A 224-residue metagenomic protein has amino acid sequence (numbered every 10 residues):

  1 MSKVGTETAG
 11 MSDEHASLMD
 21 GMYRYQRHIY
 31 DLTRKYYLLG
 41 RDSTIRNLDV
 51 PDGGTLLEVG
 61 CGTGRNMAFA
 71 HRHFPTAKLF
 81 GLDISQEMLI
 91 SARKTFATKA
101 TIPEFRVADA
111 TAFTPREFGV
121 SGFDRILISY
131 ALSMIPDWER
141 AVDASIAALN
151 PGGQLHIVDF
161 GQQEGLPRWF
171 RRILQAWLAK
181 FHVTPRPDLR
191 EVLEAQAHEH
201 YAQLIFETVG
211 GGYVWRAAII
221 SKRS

Functional and structural regions predicted by a protein language model:
S2-D49, R65-F69, F170-A176: Conserved class I S-adenosyl-L-methionine
G10, T33, H156-W215: C-terminal alpha-helical "lid/dimerization" subdomain adjacent to the S-adenosyl-L-methionine
G53, L149-Q154: Short glycine-dipeptide loop
L57, T63-F113: Class I SAM-dependent methyltransferase SAM/SAH-binding core
P115-I126: A short acidic, Gly/Pro-enriched loop at the edge of an enzyme's catalytic core that lines a small-molecule cofactor
D124-D137: A short SAM/SAH-binding and catalytic strip from SAM-dependent methyltransferases
E139-P151: A short glycine-rich, Lys/Arg-flanked "PGG" loop and its adjoining helix->strand segment in the class I
A217-S224: C-terminal lobe and adjacent flexible extensions of AdoMet/dcAdoMet transferase-like proteins
